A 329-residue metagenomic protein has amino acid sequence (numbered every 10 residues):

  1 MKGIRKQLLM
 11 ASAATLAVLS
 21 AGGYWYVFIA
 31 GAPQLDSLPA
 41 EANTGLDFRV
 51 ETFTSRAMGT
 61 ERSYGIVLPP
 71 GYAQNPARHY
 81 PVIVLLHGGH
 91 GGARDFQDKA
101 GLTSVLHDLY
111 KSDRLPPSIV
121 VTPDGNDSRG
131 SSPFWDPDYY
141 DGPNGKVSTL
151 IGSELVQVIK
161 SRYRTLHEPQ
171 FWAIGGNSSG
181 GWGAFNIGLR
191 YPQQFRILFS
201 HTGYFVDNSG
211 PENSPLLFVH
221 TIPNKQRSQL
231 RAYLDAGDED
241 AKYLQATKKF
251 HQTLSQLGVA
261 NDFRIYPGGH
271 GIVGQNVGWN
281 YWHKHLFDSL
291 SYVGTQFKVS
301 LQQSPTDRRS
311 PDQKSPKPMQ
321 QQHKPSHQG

Functional and structural regions predicted by a protein language model:
M1-R5: Short, Lys/Arg-rich N-terminal segment immediately upstream of the first membrane anchor
Q7-G329: Non-catalytic cap/lid and distal C-terminal segments of serine-dependent acyl enzymes
